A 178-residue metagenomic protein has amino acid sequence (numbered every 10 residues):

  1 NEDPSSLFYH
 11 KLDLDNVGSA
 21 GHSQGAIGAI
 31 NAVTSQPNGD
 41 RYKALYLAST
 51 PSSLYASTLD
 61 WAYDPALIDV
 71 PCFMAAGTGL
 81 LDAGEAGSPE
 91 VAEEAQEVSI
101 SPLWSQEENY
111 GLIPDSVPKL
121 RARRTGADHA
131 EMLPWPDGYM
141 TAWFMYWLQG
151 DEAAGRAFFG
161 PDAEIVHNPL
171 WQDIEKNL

Functional and structural regions predicted by a protein language model:
N1-I27: Gly/Ser-rich "nucleophile elbow"/oxyanion-hole loop immediately N-terminal to the catalytic nucleophile in hydrolases
N1-P4, Q36, S49, W147-D151: Sec/Tat-exported extracytoplasmic proteins
D3-L7, N31-V33, T58-A62, E107: A generic local structural motif
K11, Q36-G39: Alpha-helix termination/capping residues and helix-transition junctions
A26-P37: Short glycine-enriched nucleophile-adjacent loop and the immediately C-terminal alpha-helix near the catalytic center
A32-T34, W104-I113, F158-D162: Intrinsically disordered, low-complexity boundary segments flanking structured domains
D40-M132: The feature captures the conserved acid-bearing segment of alpha/beta-hydrolase catalytic domains
S116-V117, R124-L178: Alpha/beta-hydrolase-fold serine-hydrolase catalytic core, especially in secreted/extracellular enzymes
